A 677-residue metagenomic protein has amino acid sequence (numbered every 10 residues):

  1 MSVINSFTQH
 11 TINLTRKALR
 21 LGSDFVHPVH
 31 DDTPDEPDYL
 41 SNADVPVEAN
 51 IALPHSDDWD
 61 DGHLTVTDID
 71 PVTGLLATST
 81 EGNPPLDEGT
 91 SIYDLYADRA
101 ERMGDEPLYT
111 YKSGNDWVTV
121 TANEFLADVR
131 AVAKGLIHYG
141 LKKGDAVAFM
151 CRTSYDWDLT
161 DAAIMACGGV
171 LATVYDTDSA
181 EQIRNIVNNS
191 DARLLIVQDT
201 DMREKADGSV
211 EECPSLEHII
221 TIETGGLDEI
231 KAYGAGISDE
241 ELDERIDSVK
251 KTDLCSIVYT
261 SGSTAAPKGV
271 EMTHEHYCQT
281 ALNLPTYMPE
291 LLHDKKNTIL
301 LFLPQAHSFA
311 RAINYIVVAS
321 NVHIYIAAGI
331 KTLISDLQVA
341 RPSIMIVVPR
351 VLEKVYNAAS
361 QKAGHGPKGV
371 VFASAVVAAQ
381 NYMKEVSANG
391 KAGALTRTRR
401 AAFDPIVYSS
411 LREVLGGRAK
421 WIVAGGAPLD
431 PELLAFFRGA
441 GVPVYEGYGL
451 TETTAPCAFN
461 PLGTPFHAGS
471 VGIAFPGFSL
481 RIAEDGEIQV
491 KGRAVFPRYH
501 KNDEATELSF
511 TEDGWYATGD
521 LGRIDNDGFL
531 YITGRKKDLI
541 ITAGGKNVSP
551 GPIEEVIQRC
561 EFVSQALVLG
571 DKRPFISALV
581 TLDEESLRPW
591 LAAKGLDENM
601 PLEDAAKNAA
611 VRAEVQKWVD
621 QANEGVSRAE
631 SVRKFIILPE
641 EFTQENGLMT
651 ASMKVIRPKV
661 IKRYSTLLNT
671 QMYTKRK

Functional and structural regions predicted by a protein language model:
S2-D60, Y139, A166-A232, E614: Structural core segment of the AMP-binding/adenylate-forming
D24-H27, D201-K251, A359-S410: ANL superfamily adenylate-forming
G104-P107, T221, A235-Y259, A266 (+1 more regions): Conserved pre-ATP/AMP-binding loop-to-beta segment of ANL
L108-A162, S179-R184, K231-A235, H274-E275: Conserved AMP-binding/adenylate-forming core of the ANL superfamily
T119-N123, C255-A281: Conserved AMP-binding A3 loop
C278-T298, Q305-Y408, R418: Conserved AMP-binding/adenylation subdomain of ANL enzymes
A474-T542, R559: Conserved ATP-binding/catalytic segment of the ANL
Q565-V568, P574, Q616-K677: Conserved C-terminal "lid"/linker of ANL adenylate-forming enzymes
